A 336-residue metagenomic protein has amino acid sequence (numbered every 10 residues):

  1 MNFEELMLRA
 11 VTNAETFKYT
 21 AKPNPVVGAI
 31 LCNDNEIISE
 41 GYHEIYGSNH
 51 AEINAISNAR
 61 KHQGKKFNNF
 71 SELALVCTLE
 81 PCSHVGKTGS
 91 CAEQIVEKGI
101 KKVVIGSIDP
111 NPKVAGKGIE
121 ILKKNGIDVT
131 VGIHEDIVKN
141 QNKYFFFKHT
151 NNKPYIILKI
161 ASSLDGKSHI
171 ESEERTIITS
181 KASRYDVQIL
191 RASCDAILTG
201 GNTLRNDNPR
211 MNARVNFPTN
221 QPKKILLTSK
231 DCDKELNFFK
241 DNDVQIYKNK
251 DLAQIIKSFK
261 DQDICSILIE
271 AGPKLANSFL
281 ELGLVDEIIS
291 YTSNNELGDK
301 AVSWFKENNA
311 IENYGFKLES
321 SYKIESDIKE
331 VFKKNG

Functional and structural regions predicted by a protein language model:
E4-P25, Q63-N69, K87, Y155-G336: Enzymes that bind and transform nitrogen-containing heteroaromatic metabolites
L8, T12, S39, H50-I53 (+4 more regions): A broad detector of short, well-ordered amphipathic alpha-helices that serve as recognition/interaction surfaces
Y19-A21, I119, I133-A161: Proteins enriched for Cys/Gly/acidic motifs involved in redox and nucleic-acid/cofactor modification
A21-N35: N-terminal glycine-rich anion-binding loops that anchor highly charged ligand groups
L31-I137, K223, S278-L280: Zn2+-dependent cytidine deaminase-like catalytic core
N33, T150-N151, K333-N335: Active-site beta-strand termini and strand-to-loop segments that position acidic
